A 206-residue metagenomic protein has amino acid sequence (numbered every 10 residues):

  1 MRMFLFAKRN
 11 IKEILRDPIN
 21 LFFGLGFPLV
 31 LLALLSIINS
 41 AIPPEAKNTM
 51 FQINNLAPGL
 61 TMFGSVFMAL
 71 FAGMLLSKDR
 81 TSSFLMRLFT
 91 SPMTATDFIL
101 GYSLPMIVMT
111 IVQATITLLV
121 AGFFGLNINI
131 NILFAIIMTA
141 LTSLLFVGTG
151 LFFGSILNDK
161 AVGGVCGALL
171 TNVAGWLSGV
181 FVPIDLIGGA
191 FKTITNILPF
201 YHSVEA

Functional and structural regions predicted by a protein language model:
M1-F27, S82-S83: Aromatic- and glycine-rich beta-strand/loop motifs that create alpha-glucan
I14, A69-M93: Transmembrane helix boundary and interhelical loop/hinge segments in multi-pass membrane proteins
L15-I42, I53-F71, T110-Q113, L169-G175: Hydrophobic alpha-helical transmembrane segments of multi-pass membrane transport/permease proteins
F22, G26, F84-L85, F98-I107: Short hydrophobic alpha-helical segments within the ABC transporter permease transmembrane module
G24-L25, L56, L60, D79 (+4 more regions): Residue-level recognition of transmembrane alpha-helices in multi-pass small-molecule transporters/permeases
L34-I42, G154-I197, Y201: Transmembrane helix segments
S40-M50, A121-I130: Membrane-interface helix termini and inter-helical loops of multi-pass transporters
A95, I99-V173: Alpha-helical transmembrane segments and their short interhelical loops
